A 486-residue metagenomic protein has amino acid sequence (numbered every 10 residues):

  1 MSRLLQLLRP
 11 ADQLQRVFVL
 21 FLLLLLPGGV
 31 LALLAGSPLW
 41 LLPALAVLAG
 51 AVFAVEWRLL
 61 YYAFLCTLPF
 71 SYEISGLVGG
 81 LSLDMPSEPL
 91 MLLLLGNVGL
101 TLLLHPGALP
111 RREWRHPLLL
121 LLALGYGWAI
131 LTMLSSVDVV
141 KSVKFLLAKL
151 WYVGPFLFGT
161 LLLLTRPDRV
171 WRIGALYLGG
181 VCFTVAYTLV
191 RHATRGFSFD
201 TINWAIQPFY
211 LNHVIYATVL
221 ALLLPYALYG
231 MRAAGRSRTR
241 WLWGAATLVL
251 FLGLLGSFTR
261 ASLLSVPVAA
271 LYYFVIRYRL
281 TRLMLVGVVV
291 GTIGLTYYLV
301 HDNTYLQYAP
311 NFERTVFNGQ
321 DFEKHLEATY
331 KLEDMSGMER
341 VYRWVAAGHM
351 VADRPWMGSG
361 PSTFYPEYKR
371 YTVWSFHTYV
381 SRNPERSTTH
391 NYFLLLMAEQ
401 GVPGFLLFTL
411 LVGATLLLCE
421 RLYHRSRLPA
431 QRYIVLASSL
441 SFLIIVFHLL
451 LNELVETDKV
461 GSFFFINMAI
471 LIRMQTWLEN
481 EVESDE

Functional and structural regions predicted by a protein language model:
M1-G29, L45-V52, L95-V98, L122-L134 (+8 more regions): Alpha-helical transmembrane segments of multi-pass inner-membrane proteins
A11, H192, G256, R277-M335 (+2 more regions): A membrane-periplasm/extracellular boundary helix in multi-pass inner-membrane enzymes that assemble envelope glycans
G36-L39, L81-L90, K144-K149, P208-L222 (+4 more regions): Membrane-interface micro-motifs in multi-pass membrane enzymes
A51-F145, I445: N-terminal hydrophobic segments of proteins, predominantly signal-anchor/transmembrane helices of inner/organellar
L102-R111, L161-I173, M231-T239, R279-R282 (+2 more regions): Membrane-interface junctions at the ends of membrane-embedded or membrane-associated helices
F199-I202, Q207, Y330-V345, H349 (+2 more regions): Long extracytoplasmic/lumenal interhelical loops at the membrane interface of multi-pass membrane proteins
V275, T372, E399-L443: Hydrophobic transmembrane alpha-helices and their immediate junctions
R282, G287, F408-L418, V435-E486: Transmembrane alpha-helices of multi-pass inner-membrane enzymes
